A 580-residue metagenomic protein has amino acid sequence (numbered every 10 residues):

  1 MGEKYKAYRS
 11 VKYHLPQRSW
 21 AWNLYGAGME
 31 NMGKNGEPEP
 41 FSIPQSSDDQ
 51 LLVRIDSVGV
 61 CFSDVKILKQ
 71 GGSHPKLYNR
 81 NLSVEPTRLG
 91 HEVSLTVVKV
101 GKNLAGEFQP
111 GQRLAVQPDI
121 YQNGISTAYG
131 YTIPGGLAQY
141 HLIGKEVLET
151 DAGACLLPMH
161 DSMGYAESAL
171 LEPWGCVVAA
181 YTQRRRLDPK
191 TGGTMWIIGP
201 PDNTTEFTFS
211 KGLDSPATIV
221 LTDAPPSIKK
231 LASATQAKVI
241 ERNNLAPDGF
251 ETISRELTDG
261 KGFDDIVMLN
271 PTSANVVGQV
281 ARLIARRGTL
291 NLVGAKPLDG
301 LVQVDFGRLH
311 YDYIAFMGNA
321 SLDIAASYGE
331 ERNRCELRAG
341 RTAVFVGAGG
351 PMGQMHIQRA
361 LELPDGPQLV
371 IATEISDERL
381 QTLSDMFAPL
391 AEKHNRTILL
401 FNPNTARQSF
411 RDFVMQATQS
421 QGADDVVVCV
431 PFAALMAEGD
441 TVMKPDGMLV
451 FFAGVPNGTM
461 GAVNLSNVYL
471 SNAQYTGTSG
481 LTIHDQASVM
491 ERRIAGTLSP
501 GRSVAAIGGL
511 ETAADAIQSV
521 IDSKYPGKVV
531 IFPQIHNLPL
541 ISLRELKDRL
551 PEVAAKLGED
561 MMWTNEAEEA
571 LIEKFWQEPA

Functional and structural regions predicted by a protein language model:
G2-Q17, A246-E256, G260-K261, D265-R282 (+9 more regions): C-terminal hydrophobic helical "lid"/dimerization subdomain of Rossmann-like NAD(P)H-dependent oxidoreductases
S42-G59, S73-I120, G135, H160: Glycine-rich beta-strand-centered segment in the early N-terminal region that forms part of a ligand/cofactor-binding
N79-L82, H91, P118-M195, F316-N319 (+1 more regions): NAD(P)H dinucleotide-binding glycine-rich loop of Rossmann-like/cofactor-binding domains, especially the beta1-alpha1
E92, Q112-R113, Y140, T289 (+1 more regions): Residue-level marker of beta-strand positions
M163-P247, R334-N404: Mid-domain Rossmann-like dinucleotide-binding core that forms the NAD(H)/NADP(H) cofactor-binding site
M268-P271, I284-L301, D425-V430, T441-M460 (+1 more regions): ADP-ribose/adenylate-binding Rossmann-like module
N275-G278, G294-Y313, A437, A453-N472: Rossmann-fold NAD(P)-binding glycine/threonine-rich loop
